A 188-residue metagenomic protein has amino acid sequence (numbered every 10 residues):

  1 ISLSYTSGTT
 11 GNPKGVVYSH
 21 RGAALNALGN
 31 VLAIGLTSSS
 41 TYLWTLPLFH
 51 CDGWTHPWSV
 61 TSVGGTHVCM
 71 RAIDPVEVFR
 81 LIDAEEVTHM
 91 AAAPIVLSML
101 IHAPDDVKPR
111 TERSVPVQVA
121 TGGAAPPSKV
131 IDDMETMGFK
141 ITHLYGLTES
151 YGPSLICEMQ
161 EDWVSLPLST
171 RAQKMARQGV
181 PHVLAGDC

Functional and structural regions predicted by a protein language model:
I1, T41-L43, F49, A120: Short, well-ordered beta-strand segments
I1-L25: Conserved AMP-binding A3 loop
S4, H20-R21, L46, E85 (+2 more regions): Structural detector for helix-capping/boundary residues
K14-V17, W44, T66-A72, T142: Short beta-strand->loop structural element characteristic of the AMP-binding/adenylate-forming
G22, I73-D74, I95, A125 (+1 more regions): Short beta->alpha linker loops
A24-T41, F49-H89, A103-P104: Conserved AMP-binding/adenylation subdomain of ANL enzymes
S62, V87-A92, I101-A176, D187: Gly/Ser/Thr-rich phosphate-binding loop
G179-A185: Short coil-to-beta-strand transition motifs
